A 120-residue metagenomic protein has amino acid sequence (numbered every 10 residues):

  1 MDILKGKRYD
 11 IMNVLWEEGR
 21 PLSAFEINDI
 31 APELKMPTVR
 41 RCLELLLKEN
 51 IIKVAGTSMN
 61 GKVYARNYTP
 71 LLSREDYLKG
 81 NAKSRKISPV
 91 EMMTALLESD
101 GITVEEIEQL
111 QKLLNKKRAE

Functional and structural regions predicted by a protein language model:
M1-N13, S84-K86, E120: Short alpha-helical segments that sit at the start of domains
I3-K7, S23, T57-K79: Short, cationic-aromatic polyanion-contact patches
L15-G19: Short helix-capping/hinge SLiMs at alpha-helix to coil transitions
P21-I30: Short acidic, hydrophobic short linear motifs in intrinsically disordered regions
M36-P37: Key DNA-contact positions within bacterial/archaeal DNA-binding proteins
R40-L47: Short, hydrophobic-biased segments on the C-terminal half of alpha helices that form "recognition helices"
L47-M59: A short, conserved structural fragment
E75-E120: Amphipathic alpha-helical dimerization/coiled-coil segments that flank or bridge DNA-binding/regulatory modules
